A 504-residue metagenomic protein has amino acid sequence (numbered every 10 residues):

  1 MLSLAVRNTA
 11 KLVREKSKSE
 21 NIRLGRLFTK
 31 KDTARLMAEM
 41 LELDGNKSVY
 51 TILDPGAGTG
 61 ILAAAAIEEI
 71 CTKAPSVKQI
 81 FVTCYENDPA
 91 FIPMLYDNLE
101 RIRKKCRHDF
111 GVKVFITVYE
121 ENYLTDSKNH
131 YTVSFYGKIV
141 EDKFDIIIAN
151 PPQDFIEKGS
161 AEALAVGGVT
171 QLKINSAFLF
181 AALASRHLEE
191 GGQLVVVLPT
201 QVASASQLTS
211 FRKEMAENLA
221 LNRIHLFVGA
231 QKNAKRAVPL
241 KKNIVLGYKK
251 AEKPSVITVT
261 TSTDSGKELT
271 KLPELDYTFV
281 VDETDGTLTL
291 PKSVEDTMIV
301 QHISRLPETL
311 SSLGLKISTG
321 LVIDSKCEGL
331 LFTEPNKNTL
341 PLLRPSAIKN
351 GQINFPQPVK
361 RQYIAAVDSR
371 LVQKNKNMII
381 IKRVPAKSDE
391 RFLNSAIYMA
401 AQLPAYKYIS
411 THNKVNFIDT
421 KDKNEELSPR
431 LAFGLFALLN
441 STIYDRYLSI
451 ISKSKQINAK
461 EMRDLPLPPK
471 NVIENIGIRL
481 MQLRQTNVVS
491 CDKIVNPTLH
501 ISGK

Functional and structural regions predicted by a protein language model:
M1-K78, T83-I102, S127, S204 (+2 more regions): Class I S-adenosyl-L-methionine
I22-R23, L27-L36, G56-A64, N87 (+2 more regions): Signature of N6-adenine DNA methyltransferases within the class I
N46-S48, K73-Q79, H108-V114, I139-D142 (+1 more regions): Short helix-terminating capping/connector loops at secondary-structure junctions
Y50, D145, M378: Conserved acidic residues
V77, P239-N243, T411-N413: Short, solvent-exposed loop/turn segments at the edges of secondary structure
F81, F115-T117, A220-R223: Conserved beta-strand segments of alpha/beta enzyme cores
D97-F135: S-adenosyl-L-methionine
Q301-L483, V488, D492-I501: Polybasic, glycine- and aromatic-enriched phosphate-binding surface used to engage nucleic acids
